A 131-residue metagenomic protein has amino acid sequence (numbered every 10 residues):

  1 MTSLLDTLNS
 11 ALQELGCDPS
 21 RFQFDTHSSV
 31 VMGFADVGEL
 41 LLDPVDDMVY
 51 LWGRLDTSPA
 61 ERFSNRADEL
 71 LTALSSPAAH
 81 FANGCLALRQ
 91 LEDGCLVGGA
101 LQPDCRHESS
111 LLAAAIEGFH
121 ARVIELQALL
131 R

Functional and structural regions predicted by a protein language model:
M1-D43, A78-N83, R89: Charge-rich, low-complexity N-terminal segments
T7-S10, E69, A73, A114-E125: Long, highly charged amphipathic alpha-helices
H27-S28, D47-M48, D93-C95: Beta-strand-connecting loop/turn residues
V31, L41, Y50, L96-V97: General beta-strand recognition
L41-T57: A short acidic-to-branched-hydrophobic micro-motif
Y50-G53, R62, V97, H107: Short small-residue beta-strand/loop micro-motif enriched in glycine and branched aliphatics
R54-D93: Short, internal acidic amphipathic alpha-helical interface segments that mediate docking to partner proteins
N83-E117, A121-R131: Well-ordered alpha/beta subsegment
